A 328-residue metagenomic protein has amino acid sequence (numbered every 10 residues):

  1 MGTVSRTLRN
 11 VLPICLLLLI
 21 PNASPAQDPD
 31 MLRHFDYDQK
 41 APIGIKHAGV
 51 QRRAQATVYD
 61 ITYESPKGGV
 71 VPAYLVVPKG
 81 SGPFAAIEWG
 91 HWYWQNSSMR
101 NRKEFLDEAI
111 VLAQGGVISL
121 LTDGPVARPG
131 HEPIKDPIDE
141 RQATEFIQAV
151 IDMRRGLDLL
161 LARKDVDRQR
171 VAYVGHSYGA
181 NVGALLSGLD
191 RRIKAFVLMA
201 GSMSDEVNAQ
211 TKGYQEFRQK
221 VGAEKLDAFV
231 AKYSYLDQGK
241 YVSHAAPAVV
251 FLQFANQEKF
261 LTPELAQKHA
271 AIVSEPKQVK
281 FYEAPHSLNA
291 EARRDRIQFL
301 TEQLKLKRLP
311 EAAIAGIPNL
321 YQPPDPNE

Functional and structural regions predicted by a protein language model:
Y37-S81: N-terminal cap/lid segment of alpha/beta-hydrolase-fold proteins
A73, P83-Y93: Short beta-strand element of the alpha/beta-hydrolase
Y93-I151, N208-E216: Cap/lid segment of the alpha/beta-hydrolase catalytic domain
R154-G213: Primarily recognizes the serine-hydrolase "nucleophile elbow" in alpha/beta-hydrolase and SGNH/GDSL folds
L226-Y241: Active-site nucleophile elbow and catalytic-triad environment of alpha/beta-hydrolase enzymes
A245-A246, F251-F254: Short beta-strand/loop motif that positions the catalytic acidic residue of the alpha/beta-hydrolase fold
K259-L265: Conserved alpha/beta-hydrolase "acid-adjacent" motif
Q267-E328: C-terminal catalytic histidine-bearing segment of alpha/beta-hydrolase fold enzymes
